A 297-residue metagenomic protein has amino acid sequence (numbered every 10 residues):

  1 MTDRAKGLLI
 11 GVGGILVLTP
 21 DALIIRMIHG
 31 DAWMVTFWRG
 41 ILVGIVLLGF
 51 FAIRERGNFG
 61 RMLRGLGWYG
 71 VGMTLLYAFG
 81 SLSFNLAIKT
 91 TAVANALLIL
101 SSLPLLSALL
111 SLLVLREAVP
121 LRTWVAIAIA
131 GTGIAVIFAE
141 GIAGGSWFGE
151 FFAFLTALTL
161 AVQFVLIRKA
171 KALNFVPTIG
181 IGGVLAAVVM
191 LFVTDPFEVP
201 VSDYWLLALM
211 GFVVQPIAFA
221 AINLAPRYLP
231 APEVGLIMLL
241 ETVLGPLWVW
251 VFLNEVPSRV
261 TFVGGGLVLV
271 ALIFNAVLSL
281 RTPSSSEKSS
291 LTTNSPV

Functional and structural regions predicted by a protein language model:
M1-F37, I41, L75, F79 (+4 more regions): Glycine-/small-residue-enriched transmembrane alpha-helix faces in small-molecule transporters and effluxers
K6-G14, N58-S83, W147-T156, L191 (+1 more regions): Loop-to-transmembrane-helix transition segments
T19, L48, T74, A78-L82 (+8 more regions): Hydrophobic/small/kink-forming positions within alpha-helical transmembrane segments of polytopic membrane proteins
G30-F79, L106-S107, T159-Q163, I179-D195 (+1 more regions): Transmembrane alpha-helices of multi-pass small-molecule transport proteins
M34, I41-I45, N85-R116, P232-W250: Specific alpha-helical transmembrane segments that line the substrate/conduction pathway and gating interfaces
G40, F51, A139-E140, L239-V297: C-terminal-most transmembrane helix of multi-pass membrane proteins
L47, F51, Y77, V119-A139 (+3 more regions): Hydrophobic transmembrane alpha-helices of multi-pass small-molecule transport proteins
A96-S102, I167-L185, Q215-V251: Helix-helix packing/entry segments at the starts of transmembrane helices
